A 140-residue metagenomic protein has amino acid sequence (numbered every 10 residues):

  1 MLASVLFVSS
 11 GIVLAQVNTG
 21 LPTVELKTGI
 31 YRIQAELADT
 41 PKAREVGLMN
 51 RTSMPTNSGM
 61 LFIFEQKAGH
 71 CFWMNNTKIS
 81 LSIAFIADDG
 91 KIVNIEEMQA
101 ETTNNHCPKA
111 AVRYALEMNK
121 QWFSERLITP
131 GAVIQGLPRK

Functional and structural regions predicted by a protein language model:
M1-L2: Bacterial N-terminal signal peptides that target proteins for export
S9-S10: N-terminal signal peptide c-region/cleavage motif recognized by signal peptidases
Q16-K140: Compact, glycine-rich, soluble single-domain proteins
